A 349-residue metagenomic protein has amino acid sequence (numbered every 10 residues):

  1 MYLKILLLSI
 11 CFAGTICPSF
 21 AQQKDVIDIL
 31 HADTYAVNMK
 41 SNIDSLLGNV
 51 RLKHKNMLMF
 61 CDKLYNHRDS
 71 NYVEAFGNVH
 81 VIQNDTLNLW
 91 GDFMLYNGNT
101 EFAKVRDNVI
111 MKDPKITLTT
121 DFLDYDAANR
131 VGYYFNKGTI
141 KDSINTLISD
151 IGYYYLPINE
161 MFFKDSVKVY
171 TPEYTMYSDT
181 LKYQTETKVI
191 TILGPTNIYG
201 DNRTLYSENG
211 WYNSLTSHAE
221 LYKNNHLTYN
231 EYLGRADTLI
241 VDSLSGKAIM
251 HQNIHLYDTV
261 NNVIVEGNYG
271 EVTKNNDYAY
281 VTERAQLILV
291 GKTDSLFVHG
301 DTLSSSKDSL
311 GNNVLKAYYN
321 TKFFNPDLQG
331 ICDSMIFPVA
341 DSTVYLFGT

Functional and structural regions predicted by a protein language model:
M1-I27: Bacterial Sec-dependent N-terminal signal peptides
F20-T349: N-terminal amphipathic/hydrophobic interface segments
